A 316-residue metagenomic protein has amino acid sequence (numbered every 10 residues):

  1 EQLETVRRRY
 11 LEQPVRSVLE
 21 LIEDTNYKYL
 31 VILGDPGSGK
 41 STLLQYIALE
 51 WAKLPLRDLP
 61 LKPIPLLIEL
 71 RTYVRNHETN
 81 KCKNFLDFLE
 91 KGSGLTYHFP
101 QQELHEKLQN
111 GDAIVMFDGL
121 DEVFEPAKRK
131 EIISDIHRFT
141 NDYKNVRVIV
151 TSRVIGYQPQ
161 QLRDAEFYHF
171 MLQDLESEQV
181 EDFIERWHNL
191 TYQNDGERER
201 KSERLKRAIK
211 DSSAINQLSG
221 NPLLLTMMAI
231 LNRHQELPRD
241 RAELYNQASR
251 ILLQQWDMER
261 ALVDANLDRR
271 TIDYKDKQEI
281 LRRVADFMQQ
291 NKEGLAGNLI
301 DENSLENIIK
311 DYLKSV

Functional and structural regions predicted by a protein language model:
Q2-W256, R269-R270, K275-Q278, A285 (+1 more regions): P-loop NTPase signaling cores
V263-R269: Short hinge/gating elements
R282-L299: Positively charged, polyanion-binding regions of nucleic-acid-associated proteins
